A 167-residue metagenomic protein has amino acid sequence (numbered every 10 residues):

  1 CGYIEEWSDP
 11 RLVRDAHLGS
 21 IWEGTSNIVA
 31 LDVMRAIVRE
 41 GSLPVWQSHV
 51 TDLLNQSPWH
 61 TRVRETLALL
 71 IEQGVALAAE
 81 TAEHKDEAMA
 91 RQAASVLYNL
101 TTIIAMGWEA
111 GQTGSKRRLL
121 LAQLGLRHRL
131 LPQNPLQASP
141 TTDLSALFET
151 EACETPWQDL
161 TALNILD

Functional and structural regions predicted by a protein language model:
C1-D167: Flavin-dependent oxidoreductase catalytic core characteristic of acyl-CoA dehydrogenase/oxidase-like enzymes
